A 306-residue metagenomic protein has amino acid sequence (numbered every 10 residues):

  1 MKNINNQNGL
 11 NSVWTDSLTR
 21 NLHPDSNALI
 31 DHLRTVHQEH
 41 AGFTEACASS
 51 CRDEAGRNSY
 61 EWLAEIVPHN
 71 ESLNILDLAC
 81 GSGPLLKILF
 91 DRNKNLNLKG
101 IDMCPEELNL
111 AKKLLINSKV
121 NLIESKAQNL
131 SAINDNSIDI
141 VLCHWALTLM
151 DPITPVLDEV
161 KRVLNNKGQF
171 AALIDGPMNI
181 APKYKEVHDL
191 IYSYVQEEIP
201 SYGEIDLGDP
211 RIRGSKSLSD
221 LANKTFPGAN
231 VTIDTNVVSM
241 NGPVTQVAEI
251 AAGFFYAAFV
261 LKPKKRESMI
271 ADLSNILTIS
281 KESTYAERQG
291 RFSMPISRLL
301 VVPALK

Functional and structural regions predicted by a protein language model:
K2-H69, P84-I88, E107-L110, L114: Conserved class I S-adenosyl-L-methionine
N3-W14, L18-L22, G208-L221, T225-K306: Conserved Class I S-adenosyl-L-methionine
S72: Phosphate-coordination loops involved in phosphoryl transfer and adenosine-cofactor binding
L76-L78, S82-N129: Class I SAM-dependent methyltransferase SAM/SAH-binding core
Q128-V141: A short acidic, Gly/Pro-enriched loop at the edge of an enzyme's catalytic core that lines a small-molecule cofactor
I140-I153: A short SAM/SAH-binding and catalytic strip from SAM-dependent methyltransferases
T154-N166: A short glycine-rich, Lys/Arg-flanked "PGG" loop and its adjoining helix->strand segment in the class I
Q169-N241: Conserved catalytic/acceptor-binding region of the Class I
